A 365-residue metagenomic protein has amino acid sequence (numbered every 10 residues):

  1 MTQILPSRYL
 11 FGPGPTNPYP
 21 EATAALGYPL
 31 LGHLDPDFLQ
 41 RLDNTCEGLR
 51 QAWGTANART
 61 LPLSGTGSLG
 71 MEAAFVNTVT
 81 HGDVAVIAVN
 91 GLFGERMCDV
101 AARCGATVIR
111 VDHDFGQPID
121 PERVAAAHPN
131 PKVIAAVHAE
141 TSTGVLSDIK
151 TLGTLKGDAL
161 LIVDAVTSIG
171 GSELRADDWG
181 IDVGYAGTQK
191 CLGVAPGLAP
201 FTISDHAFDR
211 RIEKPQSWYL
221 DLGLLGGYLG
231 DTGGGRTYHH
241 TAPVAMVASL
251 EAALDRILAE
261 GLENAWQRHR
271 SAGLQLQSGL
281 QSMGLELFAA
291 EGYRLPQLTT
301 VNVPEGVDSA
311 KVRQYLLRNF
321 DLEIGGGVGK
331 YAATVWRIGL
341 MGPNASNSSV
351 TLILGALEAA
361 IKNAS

Functional and structural regions predicted by a protein language model:
S7-S64: A glycine-/small-polar-enriched, mobile loop at the entrance of the PLP active site in fold-type I
R8, K330, T334-S365: PLP-dependent enzyme catalytic core of the Aspartate aminotransferase-like
N17-P18, Q189-S278, S282: Active-site C-terminal subdomain of aminotransferase-like
A58-V86, N90, G94-C98: Conserved beta-loop-alpha segment that forms the PLP phosphate-binding cup at the N-terminus of a helix
Q117-G170, V183: Active-site phosphate-binding strand-loop segment of PLP-dependent enzymes
D177-Q189: Conserved active-site segment immediately N-terminal to the catalytic lysine that forms the internal aldimine
E286-N319: Conserved PLP-binding catalytic core of the aspartate aminotransferase-like
